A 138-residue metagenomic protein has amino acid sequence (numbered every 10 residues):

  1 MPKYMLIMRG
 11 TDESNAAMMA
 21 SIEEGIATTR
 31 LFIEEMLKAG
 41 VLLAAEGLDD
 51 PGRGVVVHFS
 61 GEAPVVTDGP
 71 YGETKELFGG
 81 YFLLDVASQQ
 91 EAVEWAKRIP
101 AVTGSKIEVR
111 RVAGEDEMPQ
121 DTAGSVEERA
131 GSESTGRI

Functional and structural regions predicted by a protein language model:
M1-I138: Conserved, structured core segments of small domains
